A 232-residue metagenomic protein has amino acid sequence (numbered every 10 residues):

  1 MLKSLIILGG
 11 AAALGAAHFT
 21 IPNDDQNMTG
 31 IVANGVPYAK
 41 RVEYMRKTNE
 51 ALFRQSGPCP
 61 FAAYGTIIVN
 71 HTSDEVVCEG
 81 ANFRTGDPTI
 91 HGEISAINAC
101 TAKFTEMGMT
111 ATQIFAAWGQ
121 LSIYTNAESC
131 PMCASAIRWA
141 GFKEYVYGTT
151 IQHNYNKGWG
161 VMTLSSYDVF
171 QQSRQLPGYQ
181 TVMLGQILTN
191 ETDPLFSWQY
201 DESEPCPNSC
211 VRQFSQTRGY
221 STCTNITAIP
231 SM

Functional and structural regions predicted by a protein language model:
M1-A17: Fungal secretory targeting signals
H18-Q55, G119, S135-M232: Zinc-dependent deaminase
S56-F61: Short loop/turn motifs at secondary-structure junctions and domain boundaries
A63-N70: Short beta-strand scaffold segments in enzyme catalytic cores
N70-V77: Short, glycine-anchored, charge-dense loop/turn motifs used at functional sites
V77-R84: Short beta->alpha transition motifs characteristic of CBS
R84-N98: A short, polar/charged loop-to-alpha-helix boundary motif
C100-A127, T217-M232: Mobile, glycine- and charge-enriched loop segments and immediately flanking short secondary-structure elements within
